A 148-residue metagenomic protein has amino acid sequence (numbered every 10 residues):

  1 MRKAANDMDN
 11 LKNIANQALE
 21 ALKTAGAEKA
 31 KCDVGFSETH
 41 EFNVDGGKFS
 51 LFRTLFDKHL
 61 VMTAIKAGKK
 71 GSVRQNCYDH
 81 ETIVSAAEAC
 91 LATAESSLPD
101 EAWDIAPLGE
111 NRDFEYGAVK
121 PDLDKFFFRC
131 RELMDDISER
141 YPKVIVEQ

Functional and structural regions predicted by a protein language model:
M1-Q148: Active-site bordering "gate/hinge" segments that shape substrate access to catalytic or cofactor-binding pockets
